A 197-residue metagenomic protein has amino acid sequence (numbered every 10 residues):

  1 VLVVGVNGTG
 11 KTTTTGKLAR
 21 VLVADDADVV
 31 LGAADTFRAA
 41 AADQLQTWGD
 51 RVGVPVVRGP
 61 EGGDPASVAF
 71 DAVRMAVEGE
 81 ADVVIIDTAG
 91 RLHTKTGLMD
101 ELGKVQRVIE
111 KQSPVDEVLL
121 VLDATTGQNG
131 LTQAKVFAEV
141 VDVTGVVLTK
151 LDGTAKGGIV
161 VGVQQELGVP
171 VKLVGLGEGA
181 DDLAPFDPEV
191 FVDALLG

Functional and structural regions predicted by a protein language model:
V1-G197: P-loop/Walker A NTP-binding module and the surrounding RecA-like catalytic core of P-loop NTPases
